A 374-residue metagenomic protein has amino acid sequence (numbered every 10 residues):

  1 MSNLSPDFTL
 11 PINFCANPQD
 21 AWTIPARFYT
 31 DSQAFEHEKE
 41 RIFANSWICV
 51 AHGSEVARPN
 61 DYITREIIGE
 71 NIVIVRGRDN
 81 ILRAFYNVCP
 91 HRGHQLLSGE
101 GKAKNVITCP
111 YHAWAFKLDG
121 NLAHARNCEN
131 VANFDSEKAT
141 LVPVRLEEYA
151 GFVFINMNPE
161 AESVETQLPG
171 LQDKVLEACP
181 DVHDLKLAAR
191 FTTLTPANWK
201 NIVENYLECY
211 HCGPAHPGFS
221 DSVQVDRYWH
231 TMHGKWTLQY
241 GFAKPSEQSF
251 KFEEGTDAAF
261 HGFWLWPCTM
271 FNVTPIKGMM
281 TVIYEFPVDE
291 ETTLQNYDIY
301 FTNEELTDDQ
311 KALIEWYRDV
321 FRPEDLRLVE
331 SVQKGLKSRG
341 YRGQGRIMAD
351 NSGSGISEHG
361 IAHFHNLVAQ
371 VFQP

Functional and structural regions predicted by a protein language model:
P6, P11-A26: Short, contiguous pre-domain boundary segments
I24, F28-I67: Non-catalytic accessory segments flanking enzyme active sites
F43-W47, H94, H211: Generic structural signal for secondary-structure transition and capping sites
N45-E55, A125-E129, W264-T269: Short Pro/Gly-enriched beta-strand edge/turn motifs at strand-loop
E55-P159, S163-D173: Rieske [2Fe-2S] iron-sulfur-binding domain
R76, N87, E147, F152-P374: C-terminal catalytic domain of Rieske-type non-heme iron oxygenases
